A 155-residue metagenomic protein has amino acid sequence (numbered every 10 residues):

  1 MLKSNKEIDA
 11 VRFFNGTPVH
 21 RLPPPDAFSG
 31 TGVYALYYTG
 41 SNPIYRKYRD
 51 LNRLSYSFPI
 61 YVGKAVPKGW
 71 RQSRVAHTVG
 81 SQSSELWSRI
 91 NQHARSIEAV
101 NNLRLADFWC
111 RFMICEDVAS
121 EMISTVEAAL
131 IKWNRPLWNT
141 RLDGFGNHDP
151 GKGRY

Functional and structural regions predicted by a protein language model:
M1-Y155: Boundary/linker segments flanking structured domains
